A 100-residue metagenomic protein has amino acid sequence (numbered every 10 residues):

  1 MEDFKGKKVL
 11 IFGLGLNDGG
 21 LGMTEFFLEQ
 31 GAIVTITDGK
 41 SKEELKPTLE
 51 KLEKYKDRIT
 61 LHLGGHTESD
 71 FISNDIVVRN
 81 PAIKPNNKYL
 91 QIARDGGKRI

Functional and structural regions predicted by a protein language model:
M1-R99: N-terminal leader/targeting and accessory segments in enzymes
